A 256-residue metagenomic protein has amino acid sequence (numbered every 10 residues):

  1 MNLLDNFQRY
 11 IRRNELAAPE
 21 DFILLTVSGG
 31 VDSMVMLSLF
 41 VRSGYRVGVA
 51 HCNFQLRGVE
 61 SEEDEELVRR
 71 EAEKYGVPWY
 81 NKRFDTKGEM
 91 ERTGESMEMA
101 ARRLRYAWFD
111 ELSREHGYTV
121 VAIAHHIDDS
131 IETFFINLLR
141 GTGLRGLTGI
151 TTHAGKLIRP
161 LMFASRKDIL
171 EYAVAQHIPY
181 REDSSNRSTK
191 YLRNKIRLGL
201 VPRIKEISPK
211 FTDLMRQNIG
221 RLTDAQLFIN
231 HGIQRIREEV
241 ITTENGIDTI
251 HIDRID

Functional and structural regions predicted by a protein language model:
M1-P202: Core alpha/beta nucleotide-donor-binding catalytic domains of modification enzymes
Y191-D256: ATP/NTP-dependent adenylation/nucleotidyl-transfer catalytic domains that generate, transfer, or process NMP-activated
